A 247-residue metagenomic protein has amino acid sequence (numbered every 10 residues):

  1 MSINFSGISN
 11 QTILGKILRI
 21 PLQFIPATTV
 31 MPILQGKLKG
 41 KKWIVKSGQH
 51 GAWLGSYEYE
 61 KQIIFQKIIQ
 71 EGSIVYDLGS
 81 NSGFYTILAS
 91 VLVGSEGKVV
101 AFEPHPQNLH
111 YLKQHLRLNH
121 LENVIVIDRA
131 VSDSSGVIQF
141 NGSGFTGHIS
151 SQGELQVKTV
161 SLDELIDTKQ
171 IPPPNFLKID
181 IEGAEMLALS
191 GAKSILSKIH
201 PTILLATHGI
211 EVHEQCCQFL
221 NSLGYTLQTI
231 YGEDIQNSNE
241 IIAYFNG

Functional and structural regions predicted by a protein language model:
M1-P106, H110-H115, N119, D167-K169 (+1 more regions): S-adenosyl-L-methionine
G55-I74, L121, I125-V126, V137-I199 (+2 more regions): Short internal loop-to-helix segment that lines adenine-nucleotide cofactor pockets
Y76, F102, R129, L177-I179 (+1 more regions): Active-site flanking residues adjacent to catalytic metal/cofactor-binding acidic residues
S80-S82, P106, V131-D133, I181-E185 (+1 more regions): Short, glycine/acidic-enriched loop or turn micro-motifs at the edges of active sites
S95-G97, I199-T202, Y225: A short helix->loop->beta-strand "cap" motif at the edges of active sites that frequently abuts
K98, N123-I125, T226: Conserved beta-strand segments of alpha/beta enzyme cores
I127-R129, T229: Short loop/edge segments at beta-strand edges and connector loops that shape dinucleotide/nucleotide cofactor-binding
H213-G247: Binuclear metal-ion centers of metallo-dependent hydrolases, dominated by the metallo-beta-lactamase
